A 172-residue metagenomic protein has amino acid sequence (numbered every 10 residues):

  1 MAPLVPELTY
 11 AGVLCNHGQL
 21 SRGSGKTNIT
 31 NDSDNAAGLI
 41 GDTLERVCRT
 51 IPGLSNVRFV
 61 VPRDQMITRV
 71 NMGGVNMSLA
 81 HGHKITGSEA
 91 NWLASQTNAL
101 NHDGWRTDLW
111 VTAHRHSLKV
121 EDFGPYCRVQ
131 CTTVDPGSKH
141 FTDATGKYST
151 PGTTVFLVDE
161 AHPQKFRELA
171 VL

Functional and structural regions predicted by a protein language model:
M1-T50: Core catalytic region of metal-dependent phosphoesterases/phosphodiesterases, especially metallo-beta-lactamase-like
D34-G38, E45-R58, D64, G73-S78 (+1 more regions): Conserved beta-sheet core of the metallophosphoesterase superfamily
M66-T68: Gly/Pro-rich turn-and-neighbor structural signature
